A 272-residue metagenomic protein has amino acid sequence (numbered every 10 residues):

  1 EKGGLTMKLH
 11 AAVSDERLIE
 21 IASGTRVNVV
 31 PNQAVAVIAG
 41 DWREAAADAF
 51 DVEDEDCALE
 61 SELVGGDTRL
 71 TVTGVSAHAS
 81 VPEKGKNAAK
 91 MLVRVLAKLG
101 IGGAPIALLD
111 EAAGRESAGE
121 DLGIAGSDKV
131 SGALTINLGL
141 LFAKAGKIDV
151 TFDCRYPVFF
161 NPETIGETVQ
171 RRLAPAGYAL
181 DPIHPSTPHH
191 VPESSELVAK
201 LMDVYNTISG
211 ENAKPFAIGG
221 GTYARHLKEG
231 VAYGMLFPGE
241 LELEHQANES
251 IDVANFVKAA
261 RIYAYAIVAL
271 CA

Functional and structural regions predicted by a protein language model:
E1-K90, S250-D252, K258: Fold-level recognition of mixed alpha/beta catalytic cores in primary-metabolism enzymes, strongest
S80-A145, T151, R155, F159-T164 (+2 more regions): An extended, acidic, His-containing surface patch that forms the Zn2+-binding/catalytic region of metallohydrolases
Q170-R171: Long, charged/polar-rich coiled-coil alpha-helical scaffolds that serve as structural arms in large macromolecular
